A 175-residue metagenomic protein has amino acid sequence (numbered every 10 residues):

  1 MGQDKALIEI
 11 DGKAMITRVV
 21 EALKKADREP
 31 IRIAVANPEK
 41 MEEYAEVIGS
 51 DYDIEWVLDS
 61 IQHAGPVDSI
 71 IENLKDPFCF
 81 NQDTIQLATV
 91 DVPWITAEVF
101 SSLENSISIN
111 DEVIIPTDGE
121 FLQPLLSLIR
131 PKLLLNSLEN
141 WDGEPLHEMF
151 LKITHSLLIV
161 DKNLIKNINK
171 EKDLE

Functional and structural regions predicted by a protein language model:
M1-L122, N136-E144, K152-L164, K172: Nucleotide and nucleotide-moiety/phosphate-recognizing core
Q123-I129: Short glycine- and hydrophobic/aromatic-rich loop-to-beta-strand nucleating segment in the catalytic cores
R130, K170: Short, conserved phosphate/pyrophosphate- and ester-handling motifs at nucleotide-, phospho-/glycolipid
